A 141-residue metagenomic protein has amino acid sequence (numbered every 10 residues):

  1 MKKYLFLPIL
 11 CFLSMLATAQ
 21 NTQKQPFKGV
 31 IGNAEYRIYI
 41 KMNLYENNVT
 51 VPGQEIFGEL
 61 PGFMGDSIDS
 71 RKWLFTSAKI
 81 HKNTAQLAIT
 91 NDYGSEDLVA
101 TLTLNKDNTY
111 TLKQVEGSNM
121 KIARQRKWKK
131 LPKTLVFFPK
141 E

Functional and structural regions predicted by a protein language model:
M1-K24: Bacterial Sec-dependent N-terminal signal peptides
N21-V99, N105, Y110, V115 (+1 more regions): Central antiparallel beta-sheet cores of small beta-barrel/beta-sandwich binding domains
